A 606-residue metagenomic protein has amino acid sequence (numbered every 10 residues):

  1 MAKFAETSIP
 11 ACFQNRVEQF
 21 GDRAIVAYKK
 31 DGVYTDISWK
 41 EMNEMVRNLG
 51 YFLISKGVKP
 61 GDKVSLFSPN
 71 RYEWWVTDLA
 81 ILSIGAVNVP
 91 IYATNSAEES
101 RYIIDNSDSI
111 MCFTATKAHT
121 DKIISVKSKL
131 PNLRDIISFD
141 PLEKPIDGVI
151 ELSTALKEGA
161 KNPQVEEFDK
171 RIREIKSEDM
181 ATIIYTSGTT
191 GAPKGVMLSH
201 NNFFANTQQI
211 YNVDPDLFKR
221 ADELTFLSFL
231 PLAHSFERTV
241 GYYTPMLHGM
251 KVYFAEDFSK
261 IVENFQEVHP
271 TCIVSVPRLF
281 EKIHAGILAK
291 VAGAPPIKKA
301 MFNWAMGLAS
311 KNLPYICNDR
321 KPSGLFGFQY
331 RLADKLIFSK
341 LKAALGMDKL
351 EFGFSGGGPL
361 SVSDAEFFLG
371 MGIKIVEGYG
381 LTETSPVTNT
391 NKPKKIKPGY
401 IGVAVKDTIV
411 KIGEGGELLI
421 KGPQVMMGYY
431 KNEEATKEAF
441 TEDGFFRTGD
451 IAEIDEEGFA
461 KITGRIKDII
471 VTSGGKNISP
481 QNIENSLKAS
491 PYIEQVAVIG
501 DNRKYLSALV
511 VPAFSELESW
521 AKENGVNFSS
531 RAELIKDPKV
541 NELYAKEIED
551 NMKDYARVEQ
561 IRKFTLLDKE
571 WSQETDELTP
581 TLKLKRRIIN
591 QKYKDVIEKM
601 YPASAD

Functional and structural regions predicted by a protein language model:
G21-A24, S138, K161-Y185, A192 (+1 more regions): Conserved pre-ATP/AMP-binding loop-to-beta segment of ANL
V26-L79, S96-R101, E151-A160, N201: Conserved AMP-binding/adenylate-forming core of the ANL superfamily
D36-K40, A181-T207: Conserved AMP-binding A3 loop
K56, S83-K157, L543, D550: Structural core segment of the AMP-binding/adenylate-forming
A118-S177, I287-K340: ANL superfamily adenylate-forming
F204-S228, L232-F338, K349: Conserved AMP-binding/adenylation subdomain of ANL enzymes
A404-T472, A489: Conserved ATP-binding/catalytic segment of the ANL
Q495-V498, K504, A545-D606: Conserved C-terminal "lid"/linker of ANL adenylate-forming enzymes
